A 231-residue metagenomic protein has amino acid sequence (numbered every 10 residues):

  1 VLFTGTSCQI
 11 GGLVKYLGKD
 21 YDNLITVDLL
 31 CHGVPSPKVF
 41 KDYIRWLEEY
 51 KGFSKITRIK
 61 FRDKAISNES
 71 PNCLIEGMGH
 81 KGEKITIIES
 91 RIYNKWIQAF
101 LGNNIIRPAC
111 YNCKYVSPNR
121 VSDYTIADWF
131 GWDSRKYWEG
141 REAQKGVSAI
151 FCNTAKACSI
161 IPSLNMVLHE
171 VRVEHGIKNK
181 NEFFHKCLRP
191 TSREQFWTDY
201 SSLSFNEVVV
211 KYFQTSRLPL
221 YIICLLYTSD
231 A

Functional and structural regions predicted by a protein language model:
V1-F3, L24: Generic beta-sheet signal
F3-L13, G33-P35: Gly/Ser/Thr-rich loops at beta-strand to alpha-helix junctions that form or flank small-molecule/cofactor-binding
T4-G5, D28-L30, R62: Short beta-strand segments
Y16-Y21, Y43-W46, R141, N165-L168: Short, solvent-exposed amphipathic alpha-helical segments in soluble enzyme and RNA/protein-processing domains
K19-L29: A short alpha->loop->secondary-structure connector
V27-Y43: Short, flexible loop segments at boundaries between secondary-structure elements
K38-K55: Ligand-binding grooves and catalytic loops that recognize ribose/phosphate and carbohydrate rings, and esterified lipid
S54-S229: Long, compositionally biased charged/polar accessory segments in the mid-to-C-terminal portions of proteins
